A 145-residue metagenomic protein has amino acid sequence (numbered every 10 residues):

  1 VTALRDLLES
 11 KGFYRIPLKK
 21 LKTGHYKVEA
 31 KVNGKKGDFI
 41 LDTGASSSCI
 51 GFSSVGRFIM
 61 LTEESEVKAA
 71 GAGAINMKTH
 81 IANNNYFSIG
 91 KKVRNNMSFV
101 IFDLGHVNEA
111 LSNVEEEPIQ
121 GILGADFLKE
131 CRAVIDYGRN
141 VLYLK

Functional and structural regions predicted by a protein language model:
V1-K145: Pepsin/retropepsin-fold aspartyl endopeptidases
